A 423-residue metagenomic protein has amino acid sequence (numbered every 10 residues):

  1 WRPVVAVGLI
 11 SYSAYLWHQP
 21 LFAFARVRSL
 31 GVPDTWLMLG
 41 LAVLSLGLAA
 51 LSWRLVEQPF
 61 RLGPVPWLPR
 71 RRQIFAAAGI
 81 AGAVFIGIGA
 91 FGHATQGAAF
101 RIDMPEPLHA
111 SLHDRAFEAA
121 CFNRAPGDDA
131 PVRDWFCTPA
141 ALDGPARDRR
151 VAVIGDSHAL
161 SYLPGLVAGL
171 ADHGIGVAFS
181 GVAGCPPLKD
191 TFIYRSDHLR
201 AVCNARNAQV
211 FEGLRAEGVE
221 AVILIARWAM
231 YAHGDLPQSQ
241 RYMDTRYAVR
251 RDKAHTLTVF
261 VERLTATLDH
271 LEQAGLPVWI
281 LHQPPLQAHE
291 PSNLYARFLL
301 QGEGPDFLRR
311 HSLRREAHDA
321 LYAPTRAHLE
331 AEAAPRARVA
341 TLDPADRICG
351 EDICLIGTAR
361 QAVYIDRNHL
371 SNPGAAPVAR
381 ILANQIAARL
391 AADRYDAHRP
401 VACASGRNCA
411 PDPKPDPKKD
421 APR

Functional and structural regions predicted by a protein language model:
W1, H18, P335-R336: Acidic-histidine catalytic/liganding microenvironments
W1-P3, V7, R61-P66: Membrane interface segments of multi-pass transport proteins and intramembrane proteases
W1-V4, I10-S11, A49, N372: Short, solvent-exposed loop/helix junctions and linker helices that flank or host conserved functional motifs
R2-V5, T35-L39: Select transmembrane alpha-helical segments in multipass membrane proteins
V5-L30: Kinked, hydrophobic transmembrane alpha-helices enriched for aromatic residues and small/kink-inducing positions
S11-S13, S52, S157: Short linear Ser/Thr-Pro motifs
R26-L37, L46-G47, R54, Q58-R423: Extracellular/periplasmic envelope-modification machinery, especially enzymes that add or remove acyl/ester groups on
